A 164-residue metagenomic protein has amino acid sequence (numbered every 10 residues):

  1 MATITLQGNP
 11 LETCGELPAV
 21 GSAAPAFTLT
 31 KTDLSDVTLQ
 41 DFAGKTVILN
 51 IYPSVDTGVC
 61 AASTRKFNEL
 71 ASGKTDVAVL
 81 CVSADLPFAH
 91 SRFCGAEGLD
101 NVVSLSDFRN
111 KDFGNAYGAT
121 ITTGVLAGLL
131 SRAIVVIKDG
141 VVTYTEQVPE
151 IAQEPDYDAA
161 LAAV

Functional and structural regions predicted by a protein language model:
M1-V164: Chalcogenol-based redox active-site neighborhoods
